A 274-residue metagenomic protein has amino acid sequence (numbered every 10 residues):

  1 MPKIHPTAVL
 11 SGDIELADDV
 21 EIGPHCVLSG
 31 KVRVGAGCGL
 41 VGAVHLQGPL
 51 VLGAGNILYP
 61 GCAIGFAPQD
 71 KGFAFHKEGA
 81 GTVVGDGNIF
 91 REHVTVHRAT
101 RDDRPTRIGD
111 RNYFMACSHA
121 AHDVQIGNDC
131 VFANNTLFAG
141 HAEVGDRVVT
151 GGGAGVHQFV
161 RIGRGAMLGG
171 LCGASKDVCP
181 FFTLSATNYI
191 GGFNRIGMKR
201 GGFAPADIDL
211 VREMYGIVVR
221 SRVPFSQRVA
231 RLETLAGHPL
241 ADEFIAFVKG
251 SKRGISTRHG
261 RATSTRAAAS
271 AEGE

Functional and structural regions predicted by a protein language model:
M1-T7, G12, D18-D19, G55 (+6 more regions): Terminal amphipathic alpha-helical/low-complexity segments used for targeting or macromolecular assembly
K3-S185, Y189: Structural signal for interior beta-strand "rungs" in well-ordered beta-sheet cores of soluble enzyme domains
